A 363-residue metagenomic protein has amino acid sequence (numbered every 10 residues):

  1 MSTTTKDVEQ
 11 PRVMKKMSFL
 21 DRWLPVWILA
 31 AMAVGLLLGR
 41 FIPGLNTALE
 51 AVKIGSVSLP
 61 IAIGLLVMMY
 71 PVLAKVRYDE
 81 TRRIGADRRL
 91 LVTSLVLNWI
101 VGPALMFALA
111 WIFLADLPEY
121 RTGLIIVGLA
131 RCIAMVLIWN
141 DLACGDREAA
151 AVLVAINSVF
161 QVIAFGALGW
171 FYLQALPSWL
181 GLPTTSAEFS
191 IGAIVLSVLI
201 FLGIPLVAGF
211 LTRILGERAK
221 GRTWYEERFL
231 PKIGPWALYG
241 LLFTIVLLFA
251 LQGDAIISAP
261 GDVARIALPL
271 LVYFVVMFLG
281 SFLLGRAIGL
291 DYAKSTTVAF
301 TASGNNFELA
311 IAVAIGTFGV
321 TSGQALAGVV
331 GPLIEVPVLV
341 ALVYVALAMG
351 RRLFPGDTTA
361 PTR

Functional and structural regions predicted by a protein language model:
M1-A74, D79-A302, F307-R363: Alpha-helical transmembrane segments of multi-pass small-molecule/ion transporters
